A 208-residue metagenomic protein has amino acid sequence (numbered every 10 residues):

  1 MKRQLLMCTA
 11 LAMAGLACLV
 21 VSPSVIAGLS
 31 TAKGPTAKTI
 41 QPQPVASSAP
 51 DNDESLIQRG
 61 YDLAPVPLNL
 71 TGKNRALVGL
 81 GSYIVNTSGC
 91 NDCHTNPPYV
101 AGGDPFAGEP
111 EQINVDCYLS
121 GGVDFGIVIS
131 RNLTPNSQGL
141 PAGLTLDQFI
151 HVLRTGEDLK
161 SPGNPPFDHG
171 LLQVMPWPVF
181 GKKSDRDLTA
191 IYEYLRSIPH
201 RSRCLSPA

Functional and structural regions predicted by a protein language model:
M1-Q4: Positively charged n-region of N-terminal signal peptides that target proteins for export
L6-V21: Sec-dependent N-terminal signal peptides
V20-Q41: Signal peptide processing junction and immediate N-terminal pro/mature segment of secreted/exported proteins
N52-N86, V100: Electrostatic cytochrome c docking/interface patches
G81, T87-P97, F149, I191 (+1 more regions): The canonical Cys-X-X-Cys-His
D92-N96, S161-D168, L172, S202-A208: Surface-exposed patches in mature extracellular/periplasmic domains of secreted proteins
E109-V152, W177-D187: Electron-transfer interface patches adjacent to heme c in soluble/periplasmic c-type cytochromes and di-/multiheme
L144-L159, Q173, W177-L205: C-terminal capping alpha-helices of c-type cytochrome domains
